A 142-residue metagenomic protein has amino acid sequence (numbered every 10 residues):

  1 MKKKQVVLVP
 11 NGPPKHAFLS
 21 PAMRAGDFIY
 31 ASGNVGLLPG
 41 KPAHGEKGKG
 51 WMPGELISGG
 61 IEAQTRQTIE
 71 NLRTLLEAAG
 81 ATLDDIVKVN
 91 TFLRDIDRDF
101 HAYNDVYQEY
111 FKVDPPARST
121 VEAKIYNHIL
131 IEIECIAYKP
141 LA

Functional and structural regions predicted by a protein language model:
M1-E70, T74-V87, L93-A142: N-terminal presequence-like segments and the immediate start of the first folded domain
